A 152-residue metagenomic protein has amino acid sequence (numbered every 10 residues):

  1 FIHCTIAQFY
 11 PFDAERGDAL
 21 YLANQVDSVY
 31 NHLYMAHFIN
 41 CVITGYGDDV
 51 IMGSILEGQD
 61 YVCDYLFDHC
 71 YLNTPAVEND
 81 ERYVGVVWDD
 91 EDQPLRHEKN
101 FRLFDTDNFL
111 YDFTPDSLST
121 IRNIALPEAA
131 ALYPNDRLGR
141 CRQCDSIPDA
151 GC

Functional and structural regions predicted by a protein language model:
F1-T114: Predominantly extracellular beta-rich ligand-binding scaffolds that present long acidic/polar faces for carbohydrate
F109-Y111, D116-C152: Surface beta-loop-beta hairpin patches that serve as ligand-binding interfaces in beta-rich domains
